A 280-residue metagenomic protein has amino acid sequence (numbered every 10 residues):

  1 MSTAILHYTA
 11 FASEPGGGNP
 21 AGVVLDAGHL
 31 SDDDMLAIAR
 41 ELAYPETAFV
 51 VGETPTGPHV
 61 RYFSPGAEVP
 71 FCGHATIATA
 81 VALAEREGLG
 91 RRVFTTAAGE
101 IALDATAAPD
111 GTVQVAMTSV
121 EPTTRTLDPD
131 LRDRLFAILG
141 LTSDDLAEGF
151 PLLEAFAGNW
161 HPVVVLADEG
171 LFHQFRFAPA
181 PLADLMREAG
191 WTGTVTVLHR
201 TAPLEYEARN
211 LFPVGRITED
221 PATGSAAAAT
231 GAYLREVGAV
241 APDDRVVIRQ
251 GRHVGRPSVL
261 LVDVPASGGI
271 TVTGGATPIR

Functional and structural regions predicted by a protein language model:
M1-F71, I77-R280: Active-site proximal loop and beta-alpha junction motif in alpha/beta enzyme cores
